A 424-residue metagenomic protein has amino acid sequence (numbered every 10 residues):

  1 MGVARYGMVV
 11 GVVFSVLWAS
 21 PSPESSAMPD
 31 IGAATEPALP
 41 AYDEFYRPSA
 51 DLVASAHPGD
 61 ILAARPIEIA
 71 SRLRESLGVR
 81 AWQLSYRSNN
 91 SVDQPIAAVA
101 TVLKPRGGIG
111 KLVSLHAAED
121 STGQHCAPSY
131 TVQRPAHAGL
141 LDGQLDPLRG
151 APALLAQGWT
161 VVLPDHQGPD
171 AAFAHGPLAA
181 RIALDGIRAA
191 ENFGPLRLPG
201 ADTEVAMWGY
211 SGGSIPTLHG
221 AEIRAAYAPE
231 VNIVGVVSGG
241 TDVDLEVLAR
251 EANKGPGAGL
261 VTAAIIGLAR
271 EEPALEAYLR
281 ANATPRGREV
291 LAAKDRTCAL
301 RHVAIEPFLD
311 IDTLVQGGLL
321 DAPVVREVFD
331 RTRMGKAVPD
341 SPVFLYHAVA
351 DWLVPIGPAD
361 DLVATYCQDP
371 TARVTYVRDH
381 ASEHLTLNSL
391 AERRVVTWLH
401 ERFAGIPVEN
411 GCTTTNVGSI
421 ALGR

Functional and structural regions predicted by a protein language model:
R5, E24-G108, L422: Catalytic-loop region of hydrolases
P37, D43, A50, D242-K336: Accessory cap/linker subdomain of secreted extracellular hydrolases
N90-V99, L103-A153, D165-Q167: Short, surface-exposed "cap/lid" segments of acyl-processing enzymes
D146-R149, F173-P195: Alpha/beta-hydrolase active-site loop
R188-L260: Primarily recognizes the serine-hydrolase "nucleophile elbow" in alpha/beta-hydrolase and SGNH/GDSL folds
G317, R326-E327, F344, D360-A364 (+1 more regions): C-terminal catalytic histidine-bearing segment of alpha/beta-hydrolase fold enzymes
P339, F344-D351: Short beta-strand/loop motif that positions the catalytic acidic residue of the alpha/beta-hydrolase fold
W352-P358: Conserved alpha/beta-hydrolase "acid-adjacent" motif
